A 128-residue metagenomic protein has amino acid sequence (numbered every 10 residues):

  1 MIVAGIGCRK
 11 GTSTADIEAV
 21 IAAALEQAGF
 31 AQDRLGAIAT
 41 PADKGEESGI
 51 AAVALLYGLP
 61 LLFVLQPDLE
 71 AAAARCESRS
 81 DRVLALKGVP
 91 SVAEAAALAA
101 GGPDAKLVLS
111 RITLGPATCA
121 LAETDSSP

Functional and structural regions predicted by a protein language model:
M1-G36, T40-A42, A122-P128: Conserved mixed alpha/beta catalytic, RNA-binding, or beta-rich assembly cores of soluble enzyme, regulatory
I2-A4, G36-A37, L62, A105-V108 (+1 more regions): Structural motif
E18, A22, A51, A93-A99: Predominant activation on well-ordered alpha-helical scaffold segments within soluble catalytic domains
A22, E26, F30, T40 (+2 more regions): Generic secondary-structure signature for well-ordered alpha-helical cores
P41, E47-V92: Long, charge-dense
E94-P128: C-terminal edge-of-domain segments
